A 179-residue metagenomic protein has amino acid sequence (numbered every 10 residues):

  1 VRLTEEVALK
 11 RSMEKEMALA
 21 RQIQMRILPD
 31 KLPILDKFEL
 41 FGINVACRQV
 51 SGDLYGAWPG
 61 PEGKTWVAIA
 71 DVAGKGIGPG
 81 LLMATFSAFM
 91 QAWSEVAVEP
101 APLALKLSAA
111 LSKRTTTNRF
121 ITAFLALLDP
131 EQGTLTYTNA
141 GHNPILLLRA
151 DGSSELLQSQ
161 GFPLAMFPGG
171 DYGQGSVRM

Functional and structural regions predicted by a protein language model:
T4-M179: … and, occasionally, acidic/histidine-rich disordered N-termini of signaling adaptors
